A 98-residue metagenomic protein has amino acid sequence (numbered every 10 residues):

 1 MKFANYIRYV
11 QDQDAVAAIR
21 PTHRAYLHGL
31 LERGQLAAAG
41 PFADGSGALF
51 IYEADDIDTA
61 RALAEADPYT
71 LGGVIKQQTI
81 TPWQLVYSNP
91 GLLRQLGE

Functional and structural regions predicted by a protein language model:
M1-E98: Conserved, structured core segments of small domains
